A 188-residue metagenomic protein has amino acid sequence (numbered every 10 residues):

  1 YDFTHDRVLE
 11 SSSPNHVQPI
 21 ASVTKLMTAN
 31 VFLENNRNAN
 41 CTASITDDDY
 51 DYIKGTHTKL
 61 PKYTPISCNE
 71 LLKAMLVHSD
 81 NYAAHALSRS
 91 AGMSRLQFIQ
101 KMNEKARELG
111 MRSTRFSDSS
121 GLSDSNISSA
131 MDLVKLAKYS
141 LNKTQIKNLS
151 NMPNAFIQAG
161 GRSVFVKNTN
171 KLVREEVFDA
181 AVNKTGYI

Functional and structural regions predicted by a protein language model:
Y1-M131, K135-T144: Active-site-adjacent loops and short helices of periplasmic peptidoglycan-processing enzymes
M111-R112, S125-I188: Domain-terminus/edge residues, biased toward the C-terminal soluble/receptor-binding domains of extracytoplasmic
